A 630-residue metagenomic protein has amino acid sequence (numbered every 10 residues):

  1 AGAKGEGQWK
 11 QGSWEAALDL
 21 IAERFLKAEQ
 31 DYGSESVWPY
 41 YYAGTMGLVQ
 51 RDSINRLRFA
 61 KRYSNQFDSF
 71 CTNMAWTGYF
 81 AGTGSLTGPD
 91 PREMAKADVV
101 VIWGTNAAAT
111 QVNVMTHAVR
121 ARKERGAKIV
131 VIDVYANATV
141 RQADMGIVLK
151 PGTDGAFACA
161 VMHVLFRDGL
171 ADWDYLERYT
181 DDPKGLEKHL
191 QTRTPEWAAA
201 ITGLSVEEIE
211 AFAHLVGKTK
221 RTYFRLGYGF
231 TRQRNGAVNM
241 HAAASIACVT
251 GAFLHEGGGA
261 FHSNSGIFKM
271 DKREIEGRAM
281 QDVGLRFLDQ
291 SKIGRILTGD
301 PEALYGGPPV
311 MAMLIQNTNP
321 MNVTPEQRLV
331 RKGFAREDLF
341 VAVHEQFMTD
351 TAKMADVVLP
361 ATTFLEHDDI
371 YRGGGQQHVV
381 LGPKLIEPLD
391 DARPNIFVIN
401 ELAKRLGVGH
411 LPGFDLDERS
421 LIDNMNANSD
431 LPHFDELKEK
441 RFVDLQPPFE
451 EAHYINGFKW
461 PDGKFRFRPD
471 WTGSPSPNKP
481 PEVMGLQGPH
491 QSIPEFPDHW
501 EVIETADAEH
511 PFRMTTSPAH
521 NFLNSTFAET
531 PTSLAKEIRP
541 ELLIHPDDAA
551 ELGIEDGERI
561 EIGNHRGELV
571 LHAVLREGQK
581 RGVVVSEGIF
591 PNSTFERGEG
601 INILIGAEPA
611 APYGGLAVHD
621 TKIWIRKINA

Functional and structural regions predicted by a protein language model:
A1-M354, V358-H367, L402, L406 (+3 more regions): Catalytic alpha/large subunits of respiratory electron-transfer oxidoreductases, centered on bis-MGD molybdoenzymes
P91, L365-P388, A403: Glycine/threonine-rich phosphate-binding loop and adjacent beta-strand/alpha-helix elements that clamp
R141-L149, T362, Q377-L389, S533: Short beta-alpha connecting loops at secondary-structure transitions that line or flank enzyme active sites
Y228, G266, N319, T363-F364 (+8 more regions): A broadly conserved detector of short glycine/acidic/proline-rich loop/turn motifs that flank catalytic sites and bind
Y228-Q233, K384-A392: A short glycine-threonine-serine/GTX helix/turn-capping micro-motif
R273, R278-A279, R419-T532: Long, low-complexity segments enriched in small/aliphatic residues
A303, V310, T318-V323, G333 (+4 more regions): C-terminal substrate/ligand-recognition segments
L389, N395-K440, S525, T530-L543 (+1 more regions): Long, contiguous, secondary-structure-rich segments that constitute the structural scaffold of globular domains
